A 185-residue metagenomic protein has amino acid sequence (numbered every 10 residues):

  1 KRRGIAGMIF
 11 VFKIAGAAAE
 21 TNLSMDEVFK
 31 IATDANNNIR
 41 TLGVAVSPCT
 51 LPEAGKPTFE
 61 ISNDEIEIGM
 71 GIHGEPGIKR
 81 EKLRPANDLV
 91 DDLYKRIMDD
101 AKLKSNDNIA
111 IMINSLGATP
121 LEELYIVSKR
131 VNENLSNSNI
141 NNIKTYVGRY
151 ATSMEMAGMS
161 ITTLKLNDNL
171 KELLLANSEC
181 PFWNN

Functional and structural regions predicted by a protein language model:
R2-A6: Alpha-helix capping and helix-loop boundary segments enriched in small/acidic/polar residues
G7-E20: Acidic/polar active-site rim loop that often engages polyanionic ligands
I9, S62, E155-A157: A short, structural micro-pattern
F10-F12, F29, F59, Y146 (+1 more regions): Phenylalanine-focused residue identity feature
A19-I126: Mixed-charge interfacial surface used for oligomerization/domain docking and macromolecular partner engagement
R96, A101-N185: C-terminal non-catalytic interaction/assembly regions of soluble proteins
